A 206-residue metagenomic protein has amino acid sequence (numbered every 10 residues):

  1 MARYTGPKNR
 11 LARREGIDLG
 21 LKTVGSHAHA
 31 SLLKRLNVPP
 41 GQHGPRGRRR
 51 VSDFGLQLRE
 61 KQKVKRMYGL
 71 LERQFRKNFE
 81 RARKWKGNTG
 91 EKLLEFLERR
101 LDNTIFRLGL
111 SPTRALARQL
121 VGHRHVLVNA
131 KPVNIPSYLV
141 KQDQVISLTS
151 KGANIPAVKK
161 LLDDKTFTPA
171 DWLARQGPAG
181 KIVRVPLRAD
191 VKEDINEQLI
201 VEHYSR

Functional and structural regions predicted by a protein language model:
M1-L108, I135-R206: Ferredoxin-like alpha/beta domains used as RNA- or RNAP-binding modules
S111-T113: Beta-rich strand-turn-strand
L120-V121, V140: Short, well-ordered loop/turn sites that connect or cap secondary structure elements
R124-V128, P132-N134: Glycine- and Gly-Pro-enriched alpha-helical subdomains that act as flexible, kink-prone "lid/hinge" or packing modules
